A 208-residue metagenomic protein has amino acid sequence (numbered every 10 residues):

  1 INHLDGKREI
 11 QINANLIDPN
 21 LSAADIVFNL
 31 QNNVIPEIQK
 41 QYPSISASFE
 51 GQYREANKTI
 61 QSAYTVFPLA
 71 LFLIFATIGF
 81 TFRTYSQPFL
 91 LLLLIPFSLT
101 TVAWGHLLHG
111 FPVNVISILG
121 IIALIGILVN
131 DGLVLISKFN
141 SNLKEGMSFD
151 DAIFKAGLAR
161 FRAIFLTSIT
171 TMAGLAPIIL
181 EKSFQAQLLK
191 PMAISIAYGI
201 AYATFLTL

Functional and structural regions predicted by a protein language model:
I1, K182-S183: A short, acidic/glycine-rich surface segment
I1-A70, G79-F82, D150-A152: Extracytoplasmic/periplasmic membrane-proximal domains and adjacent transmembrane bundles of envelope biogenesis
N13-N15, N33-I38, L69-L73, A103 (+3 more regions): Short, surface-exposed linear patches
A24-F28, Q41, P112-I116, A186 (+1 more regions): Non-catalytic, surface-exposed connector residues within folded enzymatic/regulatory domains
Q31, E50-F72, T77, G110-V113 (+2 more regions): Alpha-helical membrane-interface segments at transmembrane helix boundaries
A76-A159, F165-E181, Y198, Y202 (+1 more regions): Hydrophobic transmembrane alpha-helices and their membrane-interface caps in long multi-pass transport proteins
